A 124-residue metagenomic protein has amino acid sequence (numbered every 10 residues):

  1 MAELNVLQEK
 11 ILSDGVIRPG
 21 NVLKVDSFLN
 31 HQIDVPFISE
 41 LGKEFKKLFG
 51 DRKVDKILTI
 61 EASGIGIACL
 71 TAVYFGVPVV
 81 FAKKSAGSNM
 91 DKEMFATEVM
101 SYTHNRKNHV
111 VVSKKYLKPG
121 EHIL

Functional and structural regions predicted by a protein language model:
M1-V54: Active-site-facing substrate-recognition patch
I33-F37, L58, M100-N105: Short, flexible loop segments at the rims of nucleotide/cofactor-binding pockets, characterized by
E44-F45, L58, F75, F81: A glycine-rich, hydrophobic loop/mini-helix early in the fold
K53-E61: Short glycine-rich phosphate-binding loop at a beta-alpha junction
L58, I123-L124: Short glycine-rich or small-residue beta-strand-to-loop segments that form or flank ligand, phosphate, metal/Fe-S
G66-F75: Short Gly/Thr/Asp-enriched flexible loops that form oxyanion-binding sites at enzyme active sites
P78-I123: Short, glycine/charge-rich flexible loops or terminal/linker lids adjacent to PRPP-binding catalytic cores
